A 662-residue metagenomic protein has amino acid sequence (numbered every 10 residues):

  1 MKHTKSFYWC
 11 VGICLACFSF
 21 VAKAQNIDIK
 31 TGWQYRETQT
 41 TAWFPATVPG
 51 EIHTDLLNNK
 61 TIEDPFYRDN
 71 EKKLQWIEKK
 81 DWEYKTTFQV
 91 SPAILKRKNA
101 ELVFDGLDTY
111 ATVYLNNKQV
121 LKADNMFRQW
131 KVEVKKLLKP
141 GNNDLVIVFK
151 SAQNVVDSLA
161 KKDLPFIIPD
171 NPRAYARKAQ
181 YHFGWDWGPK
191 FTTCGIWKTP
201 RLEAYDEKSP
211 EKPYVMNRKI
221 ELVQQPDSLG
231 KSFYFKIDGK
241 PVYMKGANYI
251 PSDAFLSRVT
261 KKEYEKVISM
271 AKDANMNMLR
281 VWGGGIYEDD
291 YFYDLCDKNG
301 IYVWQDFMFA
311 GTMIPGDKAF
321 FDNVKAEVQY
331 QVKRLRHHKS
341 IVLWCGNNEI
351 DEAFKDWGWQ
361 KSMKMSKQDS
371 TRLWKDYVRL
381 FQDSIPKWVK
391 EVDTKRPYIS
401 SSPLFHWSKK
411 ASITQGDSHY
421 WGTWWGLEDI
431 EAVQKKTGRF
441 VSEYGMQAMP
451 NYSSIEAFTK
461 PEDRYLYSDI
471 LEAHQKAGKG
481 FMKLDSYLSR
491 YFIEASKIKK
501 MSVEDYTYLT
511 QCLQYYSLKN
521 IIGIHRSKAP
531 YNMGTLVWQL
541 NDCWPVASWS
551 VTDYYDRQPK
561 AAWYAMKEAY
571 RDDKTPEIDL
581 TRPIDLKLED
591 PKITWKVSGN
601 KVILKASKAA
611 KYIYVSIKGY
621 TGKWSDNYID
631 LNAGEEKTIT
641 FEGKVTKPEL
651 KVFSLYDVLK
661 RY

Functional and structural regions predicted by a protein language model:
M1-N26: Bacterial Sec-dependent N-terminal signal peptides
I27-D28, Q34-T41, T47, E51 (+9 more regions): Substrate-binding clefts and catalytic carboxylate motifs of secreted carbohydrate-active enzymes
I27-T31, R36-T38, K79-D206, M278 (+4 more regions): Accessory beta-strand-rich segments of carbohydrate-active enzymes
T31, E207-A271: N-terminal carbohydrate-binding accessory modules
V132, S269, M278-V324, Y330 (+2 more regions): Aromatic-lined substrate-binding rim segments of carbohydrate-active enzymes
K298, I314-K409, R557: Active-site neighborhood of glycoside hydrolase catalytic domains
K574-T575, Y620-T646: Intrinsically disordered, low-complexity Pro/Gly/Ser/Thr-rich segments with frequent PxxP/GP/PP motifs and embedded
T575-E589, K644-Y662: Terminal connector regions
